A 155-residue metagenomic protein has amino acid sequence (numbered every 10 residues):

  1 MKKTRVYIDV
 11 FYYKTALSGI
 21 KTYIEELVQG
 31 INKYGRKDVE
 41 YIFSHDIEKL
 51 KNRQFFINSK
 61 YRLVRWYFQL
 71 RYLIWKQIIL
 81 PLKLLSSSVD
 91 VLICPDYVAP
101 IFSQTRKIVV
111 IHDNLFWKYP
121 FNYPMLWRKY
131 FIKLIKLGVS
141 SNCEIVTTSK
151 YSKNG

Functional and structural regions predicted by a protein language model:
M1-G155: Carbohydrate transferase catalytic cores enriched for Leloir-type hexosyltransferases
